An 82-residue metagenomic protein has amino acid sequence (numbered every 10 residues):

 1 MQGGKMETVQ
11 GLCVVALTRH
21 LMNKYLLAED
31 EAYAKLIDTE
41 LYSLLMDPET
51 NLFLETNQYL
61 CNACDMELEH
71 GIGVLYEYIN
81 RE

Functional and structural regions predicted by a protein language model:
M1-E82: C-terminal alpha-helical interaction appendages
